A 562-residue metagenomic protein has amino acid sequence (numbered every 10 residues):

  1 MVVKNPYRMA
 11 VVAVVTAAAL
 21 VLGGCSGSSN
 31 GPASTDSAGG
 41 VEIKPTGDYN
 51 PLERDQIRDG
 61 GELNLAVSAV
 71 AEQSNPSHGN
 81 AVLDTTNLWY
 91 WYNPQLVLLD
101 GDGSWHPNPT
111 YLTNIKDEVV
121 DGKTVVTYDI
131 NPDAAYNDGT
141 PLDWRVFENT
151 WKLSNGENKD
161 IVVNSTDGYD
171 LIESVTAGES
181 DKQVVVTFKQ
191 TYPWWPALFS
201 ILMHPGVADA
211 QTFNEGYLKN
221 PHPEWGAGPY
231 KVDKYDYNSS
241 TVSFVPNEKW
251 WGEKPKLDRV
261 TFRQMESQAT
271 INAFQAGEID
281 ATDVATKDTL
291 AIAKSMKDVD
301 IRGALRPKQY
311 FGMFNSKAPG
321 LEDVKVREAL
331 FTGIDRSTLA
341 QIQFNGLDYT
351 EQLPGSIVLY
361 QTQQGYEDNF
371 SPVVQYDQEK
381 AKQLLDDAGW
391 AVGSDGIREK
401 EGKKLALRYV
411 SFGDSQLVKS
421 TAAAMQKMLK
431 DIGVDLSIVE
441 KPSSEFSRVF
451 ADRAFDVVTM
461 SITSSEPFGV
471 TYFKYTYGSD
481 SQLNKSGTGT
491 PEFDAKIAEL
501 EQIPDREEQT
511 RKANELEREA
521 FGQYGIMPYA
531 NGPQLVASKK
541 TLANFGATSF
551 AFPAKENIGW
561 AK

Functional and structural regions predicted by a protein language model:
M1-G60, V119, S394, K562: Short, low-complexity disordered leader/linker segments with a strong preference for bacterial N-terminal type II
L20, S29, S37, T46-G47 (+3 more regions): Detector for C-terminal structural segments
Q56-R58, T127-D129, V163-Q211: Surface-exposed binding/hinge segments that line and control ligand-binding clefts or catalytic entry sites
G61-V119, K152, W225-G226: N-terminal lobe/hinge region of extracytoplasmic solute-binding protein
G101-D102, S200-P255, R259, Q378 (+1 more regions): Gly/Pro-rich hinge or "lid" segments in bacterial periplasmic/extracellular proteins
N114-D160, V185, G320-E322: Aromatic- and charge-enriched surface segment that lines or borders ligand/interaction sites
V245, E322-K427, K562: Append "and occasionally in soluble cytosolic enzymes with long acidic Gly/Pro-rich linkers
P246-I292, D435-S437, P442-S443: Ligand-site clamp/hinge motif
